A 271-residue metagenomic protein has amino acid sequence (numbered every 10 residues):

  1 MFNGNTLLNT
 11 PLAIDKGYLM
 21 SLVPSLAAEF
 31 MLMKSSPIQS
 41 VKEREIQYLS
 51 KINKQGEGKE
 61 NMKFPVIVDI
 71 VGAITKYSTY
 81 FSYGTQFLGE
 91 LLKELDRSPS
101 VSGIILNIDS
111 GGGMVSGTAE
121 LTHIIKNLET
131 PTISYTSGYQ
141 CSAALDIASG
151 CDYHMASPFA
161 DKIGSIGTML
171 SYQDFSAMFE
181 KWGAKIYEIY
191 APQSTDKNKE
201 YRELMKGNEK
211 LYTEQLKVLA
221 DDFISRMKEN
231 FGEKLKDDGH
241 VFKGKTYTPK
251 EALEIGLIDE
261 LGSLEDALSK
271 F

Functional and structural regions predicted by a protein language model:
M1-E129, Y139, A143-N230: Small-residue-centered hinge/linker elements
K126, S142, N208-F271: Assembly/oligomerization interface modules of large self-assembling protein complexes
T132, H154-M155, I258-L261: Short, well-ordered beta-strand core segments
S134-S137: Short beta-strand elements of ligand-binding domains
